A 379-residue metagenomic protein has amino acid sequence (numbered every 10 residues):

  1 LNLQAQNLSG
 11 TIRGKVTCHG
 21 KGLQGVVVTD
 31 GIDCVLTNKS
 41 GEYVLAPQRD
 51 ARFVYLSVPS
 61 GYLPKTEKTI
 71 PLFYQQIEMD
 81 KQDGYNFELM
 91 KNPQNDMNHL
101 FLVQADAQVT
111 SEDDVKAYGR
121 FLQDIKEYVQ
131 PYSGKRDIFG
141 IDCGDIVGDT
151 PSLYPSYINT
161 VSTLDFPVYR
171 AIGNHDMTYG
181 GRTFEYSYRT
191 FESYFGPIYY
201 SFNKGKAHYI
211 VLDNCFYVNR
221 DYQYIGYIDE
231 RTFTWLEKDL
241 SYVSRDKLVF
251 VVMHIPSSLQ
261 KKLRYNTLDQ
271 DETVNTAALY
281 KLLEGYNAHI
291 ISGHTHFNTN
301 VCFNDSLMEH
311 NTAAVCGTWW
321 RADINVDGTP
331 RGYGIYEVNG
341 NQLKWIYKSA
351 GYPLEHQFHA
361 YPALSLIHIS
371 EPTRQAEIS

Functional and structural regions predicted by a protein language model:
L3-T11, L364-L366: Beta-strand-rich domain onsets/edges
N7-T11, C18-H19, Y62-P155: N-terminal active-site segment of His-dependent metallophosphoesterases
G10-R13, T17-I32, R49-D50, I378: Short, ordered, surface-exposed loop/turn motifs in non-cytosolic proteins
T29-A46: Short, acidic Ser/Thr/Gly-rich low-complexity loop/linker segments typical of extracellular and cell-surface proteins
S60-T66, Q76, P151-R245, N266-H289 (+1 more regions): Extended active-site neighborhood of metal-dependent phosphoesterases/phosphodiesterases
D106, G144-D145, G173-N174, H254 (+1 more regions): Active-site glycine-centered loops adjacent to acidic/histidine catalytic or metal-binding residues that shape
Y242-Y265: Short acidic, glycine-rich surface-loop motifs adjacent to enzyme active sites
I367-I378: Single conserved hydrophobic/aromatic residue that forms the stacking wall/gate of nucleotide- or nucleobase-binding
